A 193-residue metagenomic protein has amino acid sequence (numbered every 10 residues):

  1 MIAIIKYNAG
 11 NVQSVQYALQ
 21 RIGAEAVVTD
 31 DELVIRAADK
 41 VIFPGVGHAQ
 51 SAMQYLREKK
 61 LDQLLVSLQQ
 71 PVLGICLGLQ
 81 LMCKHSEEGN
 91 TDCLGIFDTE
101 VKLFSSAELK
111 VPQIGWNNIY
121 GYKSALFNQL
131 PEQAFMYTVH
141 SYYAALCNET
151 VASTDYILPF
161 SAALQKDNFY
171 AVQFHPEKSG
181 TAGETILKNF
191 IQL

Functional and structural regions predicted by a protein language model:
M1, A26-A37: Short acidic low-complexity segments
I2-A24, F174-S179: N-terminal beta1-alpha1 ligand-phosphate binding loop
R21-V28, Q54-R57, N117-Y122, S153-D155: Short gly/ser/thr-rich secondary-structure transition/capping motifs
V34-I35, L64, A163: Structural alpha-helical scaffold elements that stabilize or flank donor/cofactor-binding regions in carbohydrate
I42-P44: Structural motif
G47-Q113: Cysteine-nucleophile active-site neighborhood
K84-L158: Pocket-forming structural segment of enzyme catalytic cores
A144-L193: C-terminal and late-domain segments of enzyme folds
